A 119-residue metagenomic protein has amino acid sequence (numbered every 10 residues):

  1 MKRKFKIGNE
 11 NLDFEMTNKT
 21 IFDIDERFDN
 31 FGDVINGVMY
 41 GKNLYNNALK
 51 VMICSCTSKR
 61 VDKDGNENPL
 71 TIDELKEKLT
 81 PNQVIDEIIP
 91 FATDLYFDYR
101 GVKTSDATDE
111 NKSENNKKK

Functional and structural regions predicted by a protein language model:
M1-K6, N11, F22, E26-N43 (+1 more regions): Charged interaction scaffolds used for protein-protein
T17: Residue-level signal for threonine
N47-S58, P90-F97: Short, hydrophobic/amphipathic alpha-helical patches that form generic packing surfaces within helical domains
